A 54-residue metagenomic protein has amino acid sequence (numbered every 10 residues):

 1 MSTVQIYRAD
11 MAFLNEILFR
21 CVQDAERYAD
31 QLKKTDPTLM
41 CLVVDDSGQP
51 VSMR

Functional and structural regions predicted by a protein language model:
S2-D10: A short beta-strand micro-motif
Y7, R20, V44-D45: A structural detector for beta-sheet-dominated domains
M11-Q23: A short, exposed loop/beta-hairpin motif centered on an aromatic-Gly-Thr core
L14, K33-R54: Short, mixed-charge low-complexity intrinsically disordered segments
A25-Y28: Short amphipathic alpha-helices within nucleic acid-binding modules
